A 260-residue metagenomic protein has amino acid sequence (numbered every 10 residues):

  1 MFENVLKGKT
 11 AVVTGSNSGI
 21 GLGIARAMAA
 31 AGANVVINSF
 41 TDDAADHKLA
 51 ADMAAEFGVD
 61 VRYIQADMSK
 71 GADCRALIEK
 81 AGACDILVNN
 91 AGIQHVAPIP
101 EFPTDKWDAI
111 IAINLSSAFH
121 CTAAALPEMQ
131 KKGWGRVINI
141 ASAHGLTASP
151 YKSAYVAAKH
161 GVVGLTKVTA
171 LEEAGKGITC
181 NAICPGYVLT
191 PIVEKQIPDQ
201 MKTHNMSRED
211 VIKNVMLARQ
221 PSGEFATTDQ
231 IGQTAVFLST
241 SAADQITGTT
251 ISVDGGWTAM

Functional and structural regions predicted by a protein language model:
T10, N17-G19: Conserved glycine-rich cofactor-binding loop
D43, I64-A76, T104: The beta1-alpha1 cofactor-binding region of Rossmann-like NAD(H)/NADP(H)-dependent oxidoreductases
P98-I99, P103-I111, V137, M216: Substrate-binding pocket helix/loop in short-chain dehydrogenase/reductase
F119, L126, W134, S222-V253 (+1 more regions): C-terminal substrate-recognition "lid" of short-chain dehydrogenase/reductases
T122, A158, T166: Active-site helix of classical SDR
S142: Residue(s) in the substrate-gating loop at a strand-loop-helix junction that position the organic substrate next
A174, T179, I246-G248: Short, small/polar-rich loop/turn modules that mediate ligand/substrate recognition or access, typified
